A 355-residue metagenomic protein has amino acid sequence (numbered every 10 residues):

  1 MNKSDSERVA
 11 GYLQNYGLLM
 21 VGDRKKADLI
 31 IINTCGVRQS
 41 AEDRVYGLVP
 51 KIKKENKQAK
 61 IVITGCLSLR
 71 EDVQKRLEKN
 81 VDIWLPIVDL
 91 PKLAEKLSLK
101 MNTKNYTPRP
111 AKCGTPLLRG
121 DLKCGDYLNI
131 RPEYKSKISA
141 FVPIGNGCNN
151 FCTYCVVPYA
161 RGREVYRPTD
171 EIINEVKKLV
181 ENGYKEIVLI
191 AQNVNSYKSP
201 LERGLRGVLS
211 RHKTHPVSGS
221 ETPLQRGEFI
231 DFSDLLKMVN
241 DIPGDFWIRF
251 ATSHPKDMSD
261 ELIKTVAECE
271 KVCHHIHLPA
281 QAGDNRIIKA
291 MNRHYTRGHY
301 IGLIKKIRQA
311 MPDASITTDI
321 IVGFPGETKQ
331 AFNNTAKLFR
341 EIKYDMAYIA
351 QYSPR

Functional and structural regions predicted by a protein language model:
M1-Y197, D231-S233, E261, I276 (+4 more regions): Proteins enriched for Cys/Gly/acidic motifs involved in redox and nucleic-acid/cofactor modification
I61-I63, R70-E71, E181-E202, H215 (+1 more regions): Conserved SAM/AdoMet-binding glycine-rich loop
K104-G125, E202-G207, K213-E228, P243: A cross-taxon signal for low-complexity, glycine/charged-rich
F141, F151, V208-S210, F229-F232 (+5 more regions): Phenylalanine-focused residue identity feature
A251, T317, M346-Y352: Short, conserved beta-strand edge motifs with alternating hydrophobic and charged residues
